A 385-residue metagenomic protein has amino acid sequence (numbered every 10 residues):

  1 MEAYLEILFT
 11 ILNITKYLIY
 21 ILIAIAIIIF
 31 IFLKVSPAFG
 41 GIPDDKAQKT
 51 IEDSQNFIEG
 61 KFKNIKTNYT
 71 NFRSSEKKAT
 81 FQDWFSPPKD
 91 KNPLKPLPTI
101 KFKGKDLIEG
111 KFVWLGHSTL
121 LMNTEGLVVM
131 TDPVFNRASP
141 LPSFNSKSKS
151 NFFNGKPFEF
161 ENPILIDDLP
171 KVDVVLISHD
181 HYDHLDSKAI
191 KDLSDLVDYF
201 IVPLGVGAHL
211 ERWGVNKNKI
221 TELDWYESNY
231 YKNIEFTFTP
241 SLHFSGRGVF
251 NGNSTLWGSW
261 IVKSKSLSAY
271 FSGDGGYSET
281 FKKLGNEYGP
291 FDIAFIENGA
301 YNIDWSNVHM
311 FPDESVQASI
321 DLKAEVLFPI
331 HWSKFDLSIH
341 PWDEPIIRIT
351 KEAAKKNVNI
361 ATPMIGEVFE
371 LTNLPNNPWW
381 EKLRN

Functional and structural regions predicted by a protein language model:
A3-I166, K263-F271, D292-N298, K355: Metallo-beta-lactamase
K16-Y20, A26-S36, I42, F158-E159 (+5 more regions): Cap/insert and terminal regions of metallo-dependent hydrolase folds
P88-E109, D168, V202-L267, R348-V368 (+1 more regions): Metallo-beta-lactamase
T119-N123, Y230-F291, S306-E314: Catalytic core of the metallo-beta-lactamase
M122, D132, H179, D186 (+6 more regions): Divalent metal-coordination and catalytic microenvironments
P133-F135, D180, S241-L242, G273-G275 (+2 more regions): Active-site metal-binding loops of divalent metal-dependent hydrolases
N145-I201, G289-F295: Active-site metal-binding motif and surrounding structural segment of the metallo-beta-lactamase
D186-D195, L337-I347, T372-N373: Metal-dependent catalytic neighborhoods of phosphoester/phosphodiester hydrolases
